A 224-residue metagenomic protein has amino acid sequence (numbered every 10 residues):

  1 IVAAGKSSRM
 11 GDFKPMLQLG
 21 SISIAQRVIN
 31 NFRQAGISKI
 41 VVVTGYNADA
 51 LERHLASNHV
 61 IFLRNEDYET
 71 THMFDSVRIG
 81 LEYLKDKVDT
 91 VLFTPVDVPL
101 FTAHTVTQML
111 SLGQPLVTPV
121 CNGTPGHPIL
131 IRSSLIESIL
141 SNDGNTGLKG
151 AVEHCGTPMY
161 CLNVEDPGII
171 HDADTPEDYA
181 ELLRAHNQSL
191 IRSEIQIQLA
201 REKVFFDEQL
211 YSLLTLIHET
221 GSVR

Functional and structural regions predicted by a protein language model:
I1-T44, A48: N-terminal glycine-rich phosphate-binding loop and ensuing alpha1 helix
S57-T71: Conserved donor nucleotide-binding strand/loop of the catalytic core
E69-E137: Conserved beta-loop-beta/alpha segment of the NTase-like Rossmann-fold superfamily that binds/positions NTPs
P125, I129-C155: Short, glycine-/small-residue-rich phosphate/pyrophosphate-handling segment
D143-I191: Conserved alpha/beta core of the MobA/IspD/sugar-nucleotide pyrophosphorylase nucleotidyltransferase superfamily
S189-K203: Short, Lys/Arg-enriched N-terminal segment that forms or immediately precedes the first helix of a structured domain
L213-L214: Short alpha-helical "packing" element that flanks the helix-turn-helix/winged-helix DNA-binding module
G221-R224: Short helix-boundary/capping micro-motifs
